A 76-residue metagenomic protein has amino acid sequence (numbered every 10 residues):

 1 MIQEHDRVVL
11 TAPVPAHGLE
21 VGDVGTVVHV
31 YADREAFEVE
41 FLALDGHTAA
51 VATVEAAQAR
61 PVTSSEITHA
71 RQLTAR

Functional and structural regions predicted by a protein language model:
I2-S65, A70: Basic/aromatic-rich interaction segments and small domains that mediate binding to polyanionic partners
